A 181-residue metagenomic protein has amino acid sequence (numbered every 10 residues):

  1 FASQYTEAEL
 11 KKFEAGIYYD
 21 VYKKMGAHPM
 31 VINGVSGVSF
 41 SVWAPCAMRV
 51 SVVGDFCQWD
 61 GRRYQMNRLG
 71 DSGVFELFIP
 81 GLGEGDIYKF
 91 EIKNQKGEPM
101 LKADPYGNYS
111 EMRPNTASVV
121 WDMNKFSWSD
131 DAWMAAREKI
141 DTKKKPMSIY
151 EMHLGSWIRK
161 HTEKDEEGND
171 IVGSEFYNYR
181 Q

Functional and structural regions predicted by a protein language model:
F1-V35, N67-S174: The feature marks proteins involved in alpha-glucan
S36-S41: Structural beta-strand segments of beta-rich domains
W43-V50: Short proline/glycine-enriched turn/loop motifs at strand-loop junctions of beta-rich domains
A44, W59-G61, L77: Beta-strand-enriched, solvent-exposed domains that form extended recognition/catalytic surfaces
C46, D60, E84-D86: Short loop/turn segments at connectors of secondary-structure elements within structured domains
V50-V52, Y88: Short beta-strand elements bearing conserved aromatic residues within extracellular beta-rich modules
D55-D60, Q95: Change "in extracellular beta-sheet-rich domains … of secreted and cell-surface proteins" to "in beta-sheet-rich domains
S174-Q181: Short, intrinsically disordered, charge-balanced linker/junction segments flanking boundaries in proteins
